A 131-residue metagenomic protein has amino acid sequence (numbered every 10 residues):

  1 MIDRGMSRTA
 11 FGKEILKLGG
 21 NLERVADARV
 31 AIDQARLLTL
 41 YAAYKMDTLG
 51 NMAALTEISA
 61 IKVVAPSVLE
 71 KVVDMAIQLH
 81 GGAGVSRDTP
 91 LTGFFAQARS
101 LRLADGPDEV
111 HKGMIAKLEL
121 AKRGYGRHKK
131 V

Functional and structural regions predicted by a protein language model:
M1-V131: Alpha-helical interface subdomain recognition
